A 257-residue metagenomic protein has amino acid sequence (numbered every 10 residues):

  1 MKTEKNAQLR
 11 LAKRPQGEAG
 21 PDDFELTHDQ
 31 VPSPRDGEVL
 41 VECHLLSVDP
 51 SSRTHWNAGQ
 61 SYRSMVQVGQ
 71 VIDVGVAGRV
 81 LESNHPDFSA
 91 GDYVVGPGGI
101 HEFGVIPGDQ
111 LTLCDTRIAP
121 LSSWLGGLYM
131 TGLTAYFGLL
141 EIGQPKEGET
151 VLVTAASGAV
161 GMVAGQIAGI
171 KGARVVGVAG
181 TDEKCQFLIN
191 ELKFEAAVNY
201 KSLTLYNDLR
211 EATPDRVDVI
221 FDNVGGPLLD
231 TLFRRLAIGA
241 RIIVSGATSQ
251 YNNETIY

Functional and structural regions predicted by a protein language model:
Q30-V48, W56-I100: Glycine-rich beta-strand-centered segment in the early N-terminal region that forms part of a ligand/cofactor-binding
I72-E82, S89-A155, A197: NAD(P)H dinucleotide-binding glycine-rich loop of Rossmann-like/cofactor-binding domains, especially the beta1-alpha1
Y93, T150, R174, A240-I242 (+1 more regions): Short glycine-centered segments of the SAM/dcSAM-binding site in methyltransferase folds
H101-E102, G180-L188, E254-Y257: Short, glycine/polar-rich helix-capping loops at beta-to-alpha or helix-loop-helix junctions that flank or form
L125-L203: Mid-domain Rossmann-like dinucleotide-binding core that forms the NAD(H)/NADP(H) cofactor-binding site
T204-D215: Short amphipathic alpha-helix with an adjacent loop that forms part of the alpha/beta core around
P227-Y257: Glycine-rich phosphate-binding loop and adjacent beta-alpha segment of Rossmann(oid) nucleotide-cofactor-binding
